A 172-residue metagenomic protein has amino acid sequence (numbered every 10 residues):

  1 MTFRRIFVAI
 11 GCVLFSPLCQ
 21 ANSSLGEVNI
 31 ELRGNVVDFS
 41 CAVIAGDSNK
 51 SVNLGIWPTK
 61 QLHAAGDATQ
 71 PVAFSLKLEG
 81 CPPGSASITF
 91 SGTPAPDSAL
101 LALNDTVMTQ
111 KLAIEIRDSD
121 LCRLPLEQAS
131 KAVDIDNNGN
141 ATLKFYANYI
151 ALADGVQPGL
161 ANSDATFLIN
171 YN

Functional and structural regions predicted by a protein language model:
T2-R5, Q20-N172: Mature extracellular/passenger domains of Gram-negative fimbrial/pilin and adhesin proteins
R5-L14: Sec-dependent signal peptide hydrophobic core
S16-L18: N-terminal signal peptide c-region/cleavage motif recognized by signal peptidases
